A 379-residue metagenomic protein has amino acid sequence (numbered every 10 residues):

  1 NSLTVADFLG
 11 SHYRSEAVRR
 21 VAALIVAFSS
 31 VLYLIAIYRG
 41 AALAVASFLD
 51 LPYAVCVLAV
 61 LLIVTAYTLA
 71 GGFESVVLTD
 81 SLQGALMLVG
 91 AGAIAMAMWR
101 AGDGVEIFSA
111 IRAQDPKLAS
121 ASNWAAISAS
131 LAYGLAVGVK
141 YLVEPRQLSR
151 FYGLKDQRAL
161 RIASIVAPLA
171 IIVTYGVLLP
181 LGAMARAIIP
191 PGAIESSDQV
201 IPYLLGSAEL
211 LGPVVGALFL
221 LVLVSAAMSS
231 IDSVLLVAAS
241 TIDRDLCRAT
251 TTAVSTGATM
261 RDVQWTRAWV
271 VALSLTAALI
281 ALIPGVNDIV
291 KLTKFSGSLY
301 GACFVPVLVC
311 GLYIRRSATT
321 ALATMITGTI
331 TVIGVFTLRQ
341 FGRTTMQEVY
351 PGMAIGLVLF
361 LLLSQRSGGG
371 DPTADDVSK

Functional and structural regions predicted by a protein language model:
N1-K379: Membrane-embedded helix-loop-helix hairpins and adjacent transmembrane boundary segments in multi-pass transporters
